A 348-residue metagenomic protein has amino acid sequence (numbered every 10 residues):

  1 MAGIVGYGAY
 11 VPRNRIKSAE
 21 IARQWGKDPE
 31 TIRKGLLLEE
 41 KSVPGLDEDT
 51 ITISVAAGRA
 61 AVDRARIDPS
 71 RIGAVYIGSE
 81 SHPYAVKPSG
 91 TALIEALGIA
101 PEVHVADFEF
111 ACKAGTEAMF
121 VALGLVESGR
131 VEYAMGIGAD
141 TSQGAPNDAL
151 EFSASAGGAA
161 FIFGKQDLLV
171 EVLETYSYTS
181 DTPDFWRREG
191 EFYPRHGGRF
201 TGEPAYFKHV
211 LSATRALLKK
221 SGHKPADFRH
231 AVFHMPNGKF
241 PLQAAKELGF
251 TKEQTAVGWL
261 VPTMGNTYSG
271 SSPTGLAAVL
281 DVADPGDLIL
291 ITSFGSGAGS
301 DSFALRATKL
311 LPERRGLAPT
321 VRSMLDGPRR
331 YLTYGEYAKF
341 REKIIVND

Functional and structural regions predicted by a protein language model:
M1-A2, P69-G73, A100-H104, S128-A134 (+5 more regions): Short coil/turn connectors at secondary-structure junctions
M1-D47, D148-P204, K208, F294-G297 (+1 more regions): Condensing-enzyme catalytic core mediating Claisen C-C bond formation in acyl metabolism
I4-G6, I32, A61, I72-V75 (+9 more regions): Buried hydrophobic positions in well-ordered alpha/beta secondary-structure cores of metabolic enzymes
Y10, G78-P83, F110-G115, G138-Q143 (+2 more regions): Acidic, glycine-rich active-site loops and adjacent beta-strand->loop/helix elements that engage anionic groups
D28-T52, E80-A134, Q243-G275: Conserved catalytic cysteine-centered active-site region of acyl-thioester-dependent Claisen-condensing enzymes
A57-G73, L211-R229, L248, A283: Phosphate/pyrophosphate-binding loops at sites that engage ATP/ADP/AMP, CoA/4′-phosphopantetheine, polyphosphate
G73-S81, D107, A231-V232: Short glycine-rich or small-residue beta-strand-to-loop segments that form or flank ligand, phosphate, metal/Fe-S
E127-A160: Flexible, glycine-rich active-site loops centered on histidine and acidic residues that chelate a metal or position
